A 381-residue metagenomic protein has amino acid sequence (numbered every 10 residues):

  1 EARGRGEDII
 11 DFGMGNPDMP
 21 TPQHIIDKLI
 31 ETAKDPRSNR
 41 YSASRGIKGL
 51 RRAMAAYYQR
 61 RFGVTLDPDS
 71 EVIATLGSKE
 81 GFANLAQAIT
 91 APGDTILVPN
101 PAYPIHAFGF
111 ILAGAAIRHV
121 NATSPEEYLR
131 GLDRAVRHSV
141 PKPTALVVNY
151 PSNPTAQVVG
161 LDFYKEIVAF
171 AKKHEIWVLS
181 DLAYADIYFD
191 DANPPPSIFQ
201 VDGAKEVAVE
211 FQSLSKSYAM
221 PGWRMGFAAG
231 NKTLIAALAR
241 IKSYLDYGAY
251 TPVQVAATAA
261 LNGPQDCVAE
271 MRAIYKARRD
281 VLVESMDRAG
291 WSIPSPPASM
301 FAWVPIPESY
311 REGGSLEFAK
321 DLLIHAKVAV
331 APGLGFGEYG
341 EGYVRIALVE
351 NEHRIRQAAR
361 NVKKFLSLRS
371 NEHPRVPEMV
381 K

Functional and structural regions predicted by a protein language model:
A2-I10, N16-T32, Q59-K381: PLP-dependent class I/II
F12, D35-Y41, A53-R60: Glycine-rich loop-to-alpha-helix module at the N-terminal edge of alpha/beta enzyme cores
A43-G46: Short beta-strand to alpha-helix junction loop
L50-M54, G77: Conserved AMP-binding/adenylate-forming core of the ANL superfamily
